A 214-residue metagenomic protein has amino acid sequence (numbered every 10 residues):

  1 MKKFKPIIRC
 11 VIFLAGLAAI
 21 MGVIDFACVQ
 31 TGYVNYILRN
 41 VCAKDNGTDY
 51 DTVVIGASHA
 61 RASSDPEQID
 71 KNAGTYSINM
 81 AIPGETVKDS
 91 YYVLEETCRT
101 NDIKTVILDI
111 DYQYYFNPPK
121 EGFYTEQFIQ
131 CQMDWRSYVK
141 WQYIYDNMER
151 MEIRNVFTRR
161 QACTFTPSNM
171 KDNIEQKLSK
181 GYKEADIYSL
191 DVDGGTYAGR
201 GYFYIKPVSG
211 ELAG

Functional and structural regions predicted by a protein language model:
M1-K2: N-terminal hydrophobic targeting signals that begin at the initiator methionine
K5-F26: Hydrophobic membrane-insertion alpha-helices, especially the h-region of bacterial N-terminal signal peptides
A15-L17, N40-D45, P66-K71: Short amphipathic alpha-helical segments, especially helix-boundary/capping motifs
M21-T31, Y76-G84, F203-A213: Acidic/glycine-enriched edge-of-secondary-structure segments
C28-D49: Alpha-helical transmembrane signal-anchor/signal-peptide segments
I55, H59-D146: Membrane-embedded segments
T125-G214: Secreted/periplasmic serine-hydrolase-like ester/acetyl group-modifying domain
